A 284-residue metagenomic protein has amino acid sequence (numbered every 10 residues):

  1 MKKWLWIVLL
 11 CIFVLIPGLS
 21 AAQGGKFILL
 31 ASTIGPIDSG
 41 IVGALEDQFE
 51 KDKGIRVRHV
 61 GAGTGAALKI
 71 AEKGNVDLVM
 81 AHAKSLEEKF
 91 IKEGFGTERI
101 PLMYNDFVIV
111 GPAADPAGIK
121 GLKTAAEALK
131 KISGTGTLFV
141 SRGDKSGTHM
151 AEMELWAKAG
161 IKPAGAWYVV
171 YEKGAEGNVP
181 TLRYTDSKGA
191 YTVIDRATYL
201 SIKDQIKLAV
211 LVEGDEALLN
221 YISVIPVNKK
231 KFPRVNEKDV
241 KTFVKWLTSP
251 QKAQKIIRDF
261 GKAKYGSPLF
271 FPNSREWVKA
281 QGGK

Functional and structural regions predicted by a protein language model:
M1-W4: Positively charged n-region of N-terminal signal peptides that target proteins for export
I7-P17: Bacterial N-terminal signal peptides
A21-D52, R56, G65, K69 (+5 more regions): Exported/periplasmic ABC-transporter solute-binding proteins
A71-E72, I100: Short glycine-biased active-site loop of nucleotidyltransferases that positions the nucleotide triphosphate and helps
L78-Y104: Acidic, polar ligand-binding/catalytic clefts
Y104-D106, G136: Residue-level signal for tight coil/turn positions that link beta-strands
I109: Serine endopeptidase catalytic core focused on the charge-relay Asp
